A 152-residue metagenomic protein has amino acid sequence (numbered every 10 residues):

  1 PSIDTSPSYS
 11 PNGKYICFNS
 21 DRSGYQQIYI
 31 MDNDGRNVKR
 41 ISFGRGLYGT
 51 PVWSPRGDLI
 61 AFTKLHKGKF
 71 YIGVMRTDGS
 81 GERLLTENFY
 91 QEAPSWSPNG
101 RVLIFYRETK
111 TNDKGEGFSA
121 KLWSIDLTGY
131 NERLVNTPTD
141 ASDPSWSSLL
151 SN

Functional and structural regions predicted by a protein language model:
P1-N152: Sequence signature of WD/YWTD-type beta-propeller architectures
